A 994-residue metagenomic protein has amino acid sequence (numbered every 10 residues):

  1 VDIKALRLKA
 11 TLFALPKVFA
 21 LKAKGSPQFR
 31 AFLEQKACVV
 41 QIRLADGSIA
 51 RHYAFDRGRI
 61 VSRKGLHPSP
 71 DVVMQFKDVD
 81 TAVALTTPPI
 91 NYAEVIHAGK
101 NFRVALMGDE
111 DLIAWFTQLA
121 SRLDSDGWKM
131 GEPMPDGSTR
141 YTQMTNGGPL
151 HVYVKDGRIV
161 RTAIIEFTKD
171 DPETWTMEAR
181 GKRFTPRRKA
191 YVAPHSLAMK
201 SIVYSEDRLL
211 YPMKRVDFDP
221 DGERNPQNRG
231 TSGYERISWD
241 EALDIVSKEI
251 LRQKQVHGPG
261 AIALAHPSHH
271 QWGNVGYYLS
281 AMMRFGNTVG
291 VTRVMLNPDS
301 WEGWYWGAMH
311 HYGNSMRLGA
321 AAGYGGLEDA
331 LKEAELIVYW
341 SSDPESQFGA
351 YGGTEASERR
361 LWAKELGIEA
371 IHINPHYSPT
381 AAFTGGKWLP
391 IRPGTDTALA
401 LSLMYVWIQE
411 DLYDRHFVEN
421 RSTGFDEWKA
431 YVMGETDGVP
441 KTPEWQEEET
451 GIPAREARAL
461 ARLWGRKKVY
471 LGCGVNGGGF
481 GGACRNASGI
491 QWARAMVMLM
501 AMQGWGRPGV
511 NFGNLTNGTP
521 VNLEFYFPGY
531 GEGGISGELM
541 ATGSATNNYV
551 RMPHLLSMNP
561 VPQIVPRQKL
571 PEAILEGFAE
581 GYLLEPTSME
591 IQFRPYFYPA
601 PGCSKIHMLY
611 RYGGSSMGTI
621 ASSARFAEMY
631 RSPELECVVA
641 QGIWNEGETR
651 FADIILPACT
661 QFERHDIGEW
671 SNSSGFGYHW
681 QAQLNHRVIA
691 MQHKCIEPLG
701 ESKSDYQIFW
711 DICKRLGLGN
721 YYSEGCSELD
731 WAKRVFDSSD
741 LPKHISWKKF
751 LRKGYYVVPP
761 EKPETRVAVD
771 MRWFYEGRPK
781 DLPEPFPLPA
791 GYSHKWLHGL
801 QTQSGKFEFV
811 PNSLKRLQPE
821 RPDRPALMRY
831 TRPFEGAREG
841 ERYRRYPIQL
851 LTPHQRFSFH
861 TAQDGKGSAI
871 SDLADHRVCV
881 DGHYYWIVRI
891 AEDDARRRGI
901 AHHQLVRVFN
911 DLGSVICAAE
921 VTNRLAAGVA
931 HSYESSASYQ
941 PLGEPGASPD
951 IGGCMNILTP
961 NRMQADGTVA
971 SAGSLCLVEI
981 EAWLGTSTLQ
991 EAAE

Functional and structural regions predicted by a protein language model:
V1-G127: Feature captures hydrophobic
D46, A54-R59, Y153-I159, T384 (+1 more regions): Short acidic-glycine loop/turn motifs at beta-strand connectors
D126-L412, E538-T542, N547, M552 (+6 more regions): N-terminal export/assembly segments and adjacent metallocofactor-ligating motifs of anaerobic energy-metabolism
K182-P194, I689-P760, T861-E994: Long, contiguous, secondary-structure-rich segments that constitute the structural scaffold of globular domains
L197-E241, I245, P259, G273 (+11 more regions): N-terminal leader/propeptide and maturation segments of large enzyme subunits in energy/redox metabolism and hydrolases
Y278-I373, A398-L401, V497-R650, T660 (+2 more regions): Extended redox/cofactor-interaction regions of prokaryotic respiratory oxidoreductases
I391, Y526-G537, I655-Q681, T922 (+2 more regions): Acidic, Ser/Thr-rich peripheral helices and adjacent loops at domain boundaries
F662-P698, C713, V810: Glycine/threonine-rich phosphate-binding loop and adjacent beta-strand/alpha-helix elements that clamp
